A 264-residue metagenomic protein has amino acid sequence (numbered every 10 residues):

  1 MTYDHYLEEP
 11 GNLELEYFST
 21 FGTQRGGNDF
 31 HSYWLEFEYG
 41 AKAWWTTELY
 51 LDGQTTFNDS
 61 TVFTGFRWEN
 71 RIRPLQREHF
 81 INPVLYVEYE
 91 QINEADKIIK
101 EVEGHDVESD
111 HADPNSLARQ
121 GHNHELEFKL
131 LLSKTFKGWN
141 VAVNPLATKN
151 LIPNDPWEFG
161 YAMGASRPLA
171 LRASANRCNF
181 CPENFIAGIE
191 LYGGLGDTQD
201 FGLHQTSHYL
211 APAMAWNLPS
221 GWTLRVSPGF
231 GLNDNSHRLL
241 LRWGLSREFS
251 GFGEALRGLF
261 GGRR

Functional and structural regions predicted by a protein language model:
M1-R264: Transmembrane beta-barrel domains of Gram-negative outer membranes and organellar outer membranes
